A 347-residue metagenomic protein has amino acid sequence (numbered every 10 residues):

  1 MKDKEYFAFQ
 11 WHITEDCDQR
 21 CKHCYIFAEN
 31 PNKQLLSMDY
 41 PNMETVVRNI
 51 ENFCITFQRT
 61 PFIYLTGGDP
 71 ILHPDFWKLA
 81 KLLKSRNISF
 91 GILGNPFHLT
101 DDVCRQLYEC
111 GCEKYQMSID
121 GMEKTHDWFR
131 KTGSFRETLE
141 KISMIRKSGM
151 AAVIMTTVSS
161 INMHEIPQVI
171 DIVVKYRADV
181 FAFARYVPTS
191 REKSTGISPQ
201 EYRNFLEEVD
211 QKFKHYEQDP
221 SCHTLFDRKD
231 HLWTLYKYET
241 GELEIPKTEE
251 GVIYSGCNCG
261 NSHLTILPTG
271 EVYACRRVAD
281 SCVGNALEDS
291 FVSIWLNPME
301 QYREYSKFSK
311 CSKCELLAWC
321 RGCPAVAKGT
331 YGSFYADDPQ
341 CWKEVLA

Functional and structural regions predicted by a protein language model:
M1-E5, P31, V272-A347: Flexible mid-to-C-terminal extensions adjoining Fe-S/redox cofactors in radical SAM and related proteins
M1-K114: Conserved alpha-helical substructure of the radical SAM core
Q10, T14, D18, Y254 (+2 more regions): Residues immediately within or flanking Cys/His clusters that coordinate Zn2+ in small zinc-binding modules
H12, K33-Q34, M38, E109-C110 (+5 more regions): Radical SAM enzyme [4Fe-4S]-AdoMet core and its adjacent flexible, acidic and glycine-rich loops/tails across
R20, R59, G111, R177-D179 (+2 more regions): Short loop/turn motifs at secondary-structure junctions
F27, T66, S118, A184 (+1 more regions): Conserved residues at the C-terminal ends of beta-strands
I63-L65, I92, M117, I154 (+2 more regions): Buried hydrophobic side chains on well-structured beta-strands
